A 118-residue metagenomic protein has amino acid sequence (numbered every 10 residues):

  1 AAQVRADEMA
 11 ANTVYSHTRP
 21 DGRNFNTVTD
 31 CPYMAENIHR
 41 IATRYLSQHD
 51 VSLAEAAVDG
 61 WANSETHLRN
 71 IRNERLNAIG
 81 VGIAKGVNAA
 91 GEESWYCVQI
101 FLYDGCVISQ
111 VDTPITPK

Functional and structural regions predicted by a protein language model:
A1-A10, R23: Acidic helix-start/capping segments at beta-turn-to-alpha-helix junctions
A6-T18, L68-R69, A89-A90, I108: Secretory-pathway/luminal and periplasmic proteins that interact with or process carbohydrate-rich
R23-G105: A well-ordered secondary-structure block
D104-T113: Short, charged low-complexity linker/loop segments at the C-terminal edge of domains
